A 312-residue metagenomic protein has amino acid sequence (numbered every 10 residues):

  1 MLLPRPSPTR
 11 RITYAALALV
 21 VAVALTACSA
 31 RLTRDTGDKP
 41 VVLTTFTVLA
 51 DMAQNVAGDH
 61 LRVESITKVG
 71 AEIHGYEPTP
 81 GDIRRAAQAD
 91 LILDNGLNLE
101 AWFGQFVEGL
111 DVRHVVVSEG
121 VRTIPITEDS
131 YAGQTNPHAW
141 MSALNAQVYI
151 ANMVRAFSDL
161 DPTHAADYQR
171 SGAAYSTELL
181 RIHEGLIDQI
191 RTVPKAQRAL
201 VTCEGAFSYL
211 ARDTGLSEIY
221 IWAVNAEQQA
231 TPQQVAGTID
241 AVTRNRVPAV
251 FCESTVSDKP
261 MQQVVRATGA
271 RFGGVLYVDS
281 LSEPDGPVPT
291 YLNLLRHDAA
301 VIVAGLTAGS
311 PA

Functional and structural regions predicted by a protein language model:
L2-P6, Y14-L17, A24-A312: Extracytoplasmic metal-acquisition and chelation regions
T9: Positively charged, glycine-rich low-complexity segments
